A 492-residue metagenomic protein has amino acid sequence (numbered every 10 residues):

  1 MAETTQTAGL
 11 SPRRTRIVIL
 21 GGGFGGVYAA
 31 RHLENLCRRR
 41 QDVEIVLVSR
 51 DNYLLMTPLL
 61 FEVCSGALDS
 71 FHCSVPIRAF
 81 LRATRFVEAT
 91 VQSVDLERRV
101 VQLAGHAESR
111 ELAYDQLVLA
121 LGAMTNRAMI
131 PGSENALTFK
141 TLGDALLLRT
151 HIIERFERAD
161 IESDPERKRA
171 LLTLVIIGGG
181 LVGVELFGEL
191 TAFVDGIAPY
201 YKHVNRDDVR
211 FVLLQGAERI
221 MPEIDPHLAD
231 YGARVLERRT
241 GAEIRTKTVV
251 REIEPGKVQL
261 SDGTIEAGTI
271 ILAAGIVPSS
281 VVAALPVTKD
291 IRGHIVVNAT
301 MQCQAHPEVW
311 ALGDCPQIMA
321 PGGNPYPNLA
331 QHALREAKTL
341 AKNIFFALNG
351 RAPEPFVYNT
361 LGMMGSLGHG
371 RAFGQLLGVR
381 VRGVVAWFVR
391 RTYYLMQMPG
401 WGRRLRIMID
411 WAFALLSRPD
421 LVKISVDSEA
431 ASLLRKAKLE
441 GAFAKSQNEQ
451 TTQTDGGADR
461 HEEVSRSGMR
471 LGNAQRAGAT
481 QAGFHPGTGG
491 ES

Functional and structural regions predicted by a protein language model:
A2-Q6, E134-D164, G256-Q259, T264-R335: FAD-site-proximal beta/loop scaffold in flavoenzymes
A2-R14, R85-V175, I271, E491: FAD-binding core/adjacent interface of flavoenzyme oxidoreductases
A2-S93, L174-V175, L181-I224, R470 (+2 more regions): Beta1-alpha1 glycine-rich phosphate/pyrophosphate-binding loop at the start of Rossmann-like nucleotide-binding domains
A2-T5, P12, H332, A341-S492: C-terminal, flexible cofactor-proximal segment of oxidoreductases
G25, G122-T125, F187, I276-P278: Short glycine-rich anion-binding loops that position phosphate/pyrophosphate groups of nucleotides and phosphorylated
T84-V100, L112, T191-A299, C303-A305 (+1 more regions): A Rossmann-like FAD-binding core segment of flavoenzymes
K168-I224, Y231, A242-R245, P327-F346 (+2 more regions): Rossmann-like dinucleotide-binding core of oxidoreductases
